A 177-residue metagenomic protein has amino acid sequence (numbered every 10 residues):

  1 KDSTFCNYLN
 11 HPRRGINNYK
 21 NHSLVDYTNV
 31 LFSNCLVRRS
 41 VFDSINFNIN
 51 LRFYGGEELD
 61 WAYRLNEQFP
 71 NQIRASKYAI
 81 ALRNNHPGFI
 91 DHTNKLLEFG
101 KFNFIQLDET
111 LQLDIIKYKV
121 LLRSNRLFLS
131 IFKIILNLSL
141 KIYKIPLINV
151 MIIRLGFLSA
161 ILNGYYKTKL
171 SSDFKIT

Functional and structural regions predicted by a protein language model:
K1-F5, N71: Conserved donor NDP-sugar-binding/catalytic core segment of glycosyltransferases
N17-V37, R52-Y54: A recurrent flexible, glycine/aromatic-enriched loop bordering the glycosyltransferase active site that acts as
L36, S40-D43, I80: Short, well-ordered alpha-helical scaffold segment located in the soluble/lumenal catalytic or ligand-binding core
Y54-W61: Acidic donor-binding loop at a coil-to-helix junction in glycosyltransferase catalytic cores that engages
L65-N66: Hydrophobic residues within well-ordered alpha-helices
A75-T93, F102-L107: Active-site donor/metal-binding and catalytic loop motifs of nucleotide-sugar-dependent glycosylation enzymes
L97-K101, I116-T177: Non-catalytic, C-terminal membrane-associated alpha-helical segments of glycosyltransferases
